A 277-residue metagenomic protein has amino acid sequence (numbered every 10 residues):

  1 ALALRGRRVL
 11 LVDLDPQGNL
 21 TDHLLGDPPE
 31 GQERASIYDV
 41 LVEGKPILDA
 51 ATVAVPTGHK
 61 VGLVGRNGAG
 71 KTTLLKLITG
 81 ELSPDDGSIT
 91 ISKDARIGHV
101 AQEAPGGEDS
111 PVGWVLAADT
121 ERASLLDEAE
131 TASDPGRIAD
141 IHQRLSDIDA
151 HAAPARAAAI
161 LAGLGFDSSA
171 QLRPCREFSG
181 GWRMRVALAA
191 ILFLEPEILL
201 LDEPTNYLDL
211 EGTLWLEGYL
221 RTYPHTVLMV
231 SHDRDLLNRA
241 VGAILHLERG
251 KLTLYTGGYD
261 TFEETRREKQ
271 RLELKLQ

Functional and structural regions predicted by a protein language model:
A1-P46, A50: P-loop NTP-binding core
K45-L274: ABC ATP-binding cassette signature C-motif
